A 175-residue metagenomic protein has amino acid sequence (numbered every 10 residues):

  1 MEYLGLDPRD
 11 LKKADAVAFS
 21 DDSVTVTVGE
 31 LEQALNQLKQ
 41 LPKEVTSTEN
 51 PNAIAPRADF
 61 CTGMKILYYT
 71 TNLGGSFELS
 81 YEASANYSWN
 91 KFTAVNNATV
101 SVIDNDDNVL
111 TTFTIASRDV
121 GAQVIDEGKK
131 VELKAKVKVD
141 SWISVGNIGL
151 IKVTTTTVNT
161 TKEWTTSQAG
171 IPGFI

Functional and structural regions predicted by a protein language model:
M1-C61: N-terminal propeptides/leader regions of secreted preproproteins that are proteolytically removed before maturation
E49-I175: Mature secreted bioactive peptide module from preproproteins
